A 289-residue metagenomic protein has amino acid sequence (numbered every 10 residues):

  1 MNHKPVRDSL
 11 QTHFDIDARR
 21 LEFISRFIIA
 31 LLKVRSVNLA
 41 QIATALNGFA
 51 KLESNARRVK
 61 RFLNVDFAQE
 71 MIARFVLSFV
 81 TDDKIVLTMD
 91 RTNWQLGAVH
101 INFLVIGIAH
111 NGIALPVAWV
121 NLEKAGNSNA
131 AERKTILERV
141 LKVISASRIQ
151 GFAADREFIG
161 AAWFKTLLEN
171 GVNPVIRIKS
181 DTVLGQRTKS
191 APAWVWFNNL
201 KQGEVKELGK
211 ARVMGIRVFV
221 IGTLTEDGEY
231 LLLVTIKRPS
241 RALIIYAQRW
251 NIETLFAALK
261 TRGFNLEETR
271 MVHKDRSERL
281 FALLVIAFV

Functional and structural regions predicted by a protein language model:
M1-N38, T44-G48, D66, F75 (+3 more regions): Single, function-defining residue in the core of a domain
L52-G112: Active-site-proximal, Lys/Arg-enriched surface segment that forms a nucleic-acid-binding/basic interface patch
